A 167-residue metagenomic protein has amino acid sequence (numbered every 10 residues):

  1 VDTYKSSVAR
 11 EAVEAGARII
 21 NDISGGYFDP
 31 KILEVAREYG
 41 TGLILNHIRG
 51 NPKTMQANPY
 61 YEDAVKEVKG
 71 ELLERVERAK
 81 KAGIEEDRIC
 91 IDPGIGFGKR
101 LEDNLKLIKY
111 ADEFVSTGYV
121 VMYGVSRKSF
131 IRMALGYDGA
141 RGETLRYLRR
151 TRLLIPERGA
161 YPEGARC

Functional and structural regions predicted by a protein language model:
T3-S7, V13-E14, R18-R78, G98-C167: Active-site-adjacent loop and "lid" segments of alpha/beta metabolic enzymes
R75-R88: Phosphate/pyrophosphate-binding loops at sites that engage ATP/ADP/AMP, CoA/4′-phosphopantetheine, polyphosphate
I95: Active-site metal-binding loops of divalent metal-dependent hydrolases
